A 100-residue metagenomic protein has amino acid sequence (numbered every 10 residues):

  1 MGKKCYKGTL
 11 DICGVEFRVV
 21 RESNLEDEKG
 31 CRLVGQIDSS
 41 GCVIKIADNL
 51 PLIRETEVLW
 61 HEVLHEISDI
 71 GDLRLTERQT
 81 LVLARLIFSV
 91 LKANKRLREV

Functional and structural regions predicted by a protein language model:
G2-I53, D69-L91: Active-site scaffold of zinc-dependent metalloenzymes
E57-D69: Active-site recognition of the HExxH zinc-binding catalytic motif
V63-L64, A84-R85, V100: Short, charged/polar low-complexity linear motifs in solvent-exposed/disordered segments
K92-V100: Long, highly charged low-complexity segments enriched in Glu/Asp and Lys/Arg with interspersed Ser/Thr
